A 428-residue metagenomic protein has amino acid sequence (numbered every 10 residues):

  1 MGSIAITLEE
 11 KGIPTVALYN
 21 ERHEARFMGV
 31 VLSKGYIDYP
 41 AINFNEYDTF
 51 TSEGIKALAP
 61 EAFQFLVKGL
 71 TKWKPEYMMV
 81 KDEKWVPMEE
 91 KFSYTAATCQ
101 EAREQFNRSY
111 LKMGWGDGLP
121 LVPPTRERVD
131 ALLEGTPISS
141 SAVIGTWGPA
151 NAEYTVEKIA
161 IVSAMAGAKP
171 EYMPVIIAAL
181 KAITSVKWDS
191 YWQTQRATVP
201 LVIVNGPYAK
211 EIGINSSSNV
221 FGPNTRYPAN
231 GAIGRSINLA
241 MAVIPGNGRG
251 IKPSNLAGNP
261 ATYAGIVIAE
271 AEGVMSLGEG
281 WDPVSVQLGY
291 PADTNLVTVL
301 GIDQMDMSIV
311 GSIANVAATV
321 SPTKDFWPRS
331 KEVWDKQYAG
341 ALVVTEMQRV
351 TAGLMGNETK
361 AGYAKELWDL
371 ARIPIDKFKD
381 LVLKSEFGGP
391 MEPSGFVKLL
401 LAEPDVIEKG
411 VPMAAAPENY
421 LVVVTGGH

Functional and structural regions predicted by a protein language model:
G2-M28, P40-N43: Short, acidic/small-residue loops that bind anionic groups at enzyme active sites
E9-K11, A41-Y47, I212-G222: Acidic/polar active-site rim loop that often engages polyanionic ligands
N20-H23, F44-Y47, P207, G427: Short, ordered loop/turn segments at secondary-structure junctions
R26, S33, F50: Active-site-adjacent betaalpha module
L32-D38: Short, hinge-like loop/turn segments at secondary-structure boundaries
F44-M79: A charged, well-structured terminal subsegment
P87-H428: Non-transmembrane, aqueous-exposed alpha-helical and coiled segments at domain scale
